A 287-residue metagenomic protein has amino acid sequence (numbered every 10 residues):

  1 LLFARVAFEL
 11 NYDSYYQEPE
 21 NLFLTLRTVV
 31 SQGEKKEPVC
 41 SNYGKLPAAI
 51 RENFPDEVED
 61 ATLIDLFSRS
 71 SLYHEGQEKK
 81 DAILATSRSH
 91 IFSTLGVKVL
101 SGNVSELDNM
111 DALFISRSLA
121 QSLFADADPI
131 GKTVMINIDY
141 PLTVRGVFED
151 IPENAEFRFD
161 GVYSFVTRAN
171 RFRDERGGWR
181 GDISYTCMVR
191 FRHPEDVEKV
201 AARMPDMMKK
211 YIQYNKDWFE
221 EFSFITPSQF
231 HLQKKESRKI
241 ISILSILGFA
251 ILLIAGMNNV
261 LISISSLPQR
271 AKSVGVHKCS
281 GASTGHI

Functional and structural regions predicted by a protein language model:
L2, F249-G256: Hydrophobic alpha-helical transmembrane segments of multipass integral membrane proteins
L2-I130, I136-T143, A202, K209-Q213: Structured, solvent-exposed hinge/loop segments at the ends of secondary-structure elements
A7-Q17, P152, L261-I264, P268: Juxtamembrane transmembrane-helix termini
E57, E78-K79, D196, S237-K239 (+2 more regions): Membrane-helix interface segments
A85-S101, L113-S237: Mid-to-C-terminal secondary-structure elements that act as membrane-proximal/extracytoplasmic interface segments
N109, I138, I183-Y185, N258 (+1 more regions): Exposed loop/turn and edge beta-strand positions of beta-sandwich/beta-sheet ligand-binding modules
K234-I251: N-terminal membrane-entry
M257-I287: Intracellular coupling helices
